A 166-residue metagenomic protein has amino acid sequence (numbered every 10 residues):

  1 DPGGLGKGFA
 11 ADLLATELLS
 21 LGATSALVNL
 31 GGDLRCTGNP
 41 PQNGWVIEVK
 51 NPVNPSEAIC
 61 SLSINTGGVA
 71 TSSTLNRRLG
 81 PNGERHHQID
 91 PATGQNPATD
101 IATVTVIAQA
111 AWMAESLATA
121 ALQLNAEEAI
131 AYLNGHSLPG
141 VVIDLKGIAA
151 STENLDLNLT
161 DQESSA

Functional and structural regions predicted by a protein language model:
D1-A166: Mature catalytic core of soluble alpha/beta enzymes
